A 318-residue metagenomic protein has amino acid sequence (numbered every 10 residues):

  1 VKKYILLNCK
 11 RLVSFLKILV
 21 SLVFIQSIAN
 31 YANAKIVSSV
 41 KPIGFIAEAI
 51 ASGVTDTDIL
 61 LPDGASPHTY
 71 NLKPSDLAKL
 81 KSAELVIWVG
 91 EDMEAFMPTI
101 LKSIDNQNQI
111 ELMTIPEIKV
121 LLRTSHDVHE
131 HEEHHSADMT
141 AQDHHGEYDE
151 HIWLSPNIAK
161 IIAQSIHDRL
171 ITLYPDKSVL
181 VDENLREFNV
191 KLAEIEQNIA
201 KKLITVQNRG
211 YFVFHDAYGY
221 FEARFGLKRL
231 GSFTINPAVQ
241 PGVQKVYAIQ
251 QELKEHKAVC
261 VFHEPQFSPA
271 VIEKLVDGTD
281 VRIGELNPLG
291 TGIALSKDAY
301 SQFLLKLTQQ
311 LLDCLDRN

Functional and structural regions predicted by a protein language model:
V1-R11: N-terminal secretory signal peptides that target proteins for export/translocation
S14-S27: Bacterial N-terminal signal peptides
Y31-N318: Extracytoplasmic metal-acquisition and chelation regions
